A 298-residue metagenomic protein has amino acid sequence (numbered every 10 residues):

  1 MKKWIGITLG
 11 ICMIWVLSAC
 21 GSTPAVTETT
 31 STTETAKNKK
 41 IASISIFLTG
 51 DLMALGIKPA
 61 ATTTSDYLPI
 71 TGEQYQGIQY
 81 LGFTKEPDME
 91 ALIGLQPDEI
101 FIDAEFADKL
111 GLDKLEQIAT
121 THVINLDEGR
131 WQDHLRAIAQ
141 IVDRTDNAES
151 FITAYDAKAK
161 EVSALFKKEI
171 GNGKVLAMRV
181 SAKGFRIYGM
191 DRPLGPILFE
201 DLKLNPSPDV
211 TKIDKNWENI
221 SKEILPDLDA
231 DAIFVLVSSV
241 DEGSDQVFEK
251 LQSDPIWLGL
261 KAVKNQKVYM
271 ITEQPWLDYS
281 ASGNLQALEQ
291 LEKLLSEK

Functional and structural regions predicted by a protein language model:
M1-A25: Sec-dependent N-terminal signal peptides of Gram-positive bacterial secreted proteins and lipoproteins
T23-K40: N-terminal, intrinsically disordered, polar/charged segments of Gram-positive cell-envelope systems that serve as
K40, A232-K298: Structured C-terminal subdomain patch of bacterial secreted/periplasmic proteins
K40-L52, S150-N205: Basic- and aromatic-lined ligand-binding clefts that recognize polyanionic substrates
S45-G94, E99, A104: A short, structured surface patch at a secondary-structure boundary
D66-Y67, L194-N216: His/Asp/Glu-enriched short active-site or ligand-binding loop at hydrolase and phosphoryl-transfer sites
Q96-I102, T120, L225, D229-I233: Proline-aspartate-enriched helix->loop->beta-strand connector
K114-K183, D278, S282-K298: Extracytoplasmic substrate-binding proteins
